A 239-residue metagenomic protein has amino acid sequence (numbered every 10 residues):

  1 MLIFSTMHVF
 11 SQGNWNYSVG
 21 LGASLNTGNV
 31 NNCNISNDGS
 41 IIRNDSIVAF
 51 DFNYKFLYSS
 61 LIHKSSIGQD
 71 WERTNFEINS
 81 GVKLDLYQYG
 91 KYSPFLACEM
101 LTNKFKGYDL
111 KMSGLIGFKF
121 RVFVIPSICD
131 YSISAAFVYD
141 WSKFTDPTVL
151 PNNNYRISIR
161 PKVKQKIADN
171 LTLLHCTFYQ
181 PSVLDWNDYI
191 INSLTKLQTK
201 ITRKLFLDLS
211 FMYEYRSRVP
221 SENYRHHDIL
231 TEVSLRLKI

Functional and structural regions predicted by a protein language model:
Q12-D51: Short glycine/proline- and aromatic-enriched beta-strand/turn motifs that initiate or cap beta-hairpins
W15, N31-I35, T74-I78, Y108-G114 (+4 more regions): Residues that define the transmembrane beta-barrel architecture of outer-membrane proteins
W15, S46-F52, K91-P94, I125-C129 (+3 more regions): Repeated loop/turn-to-beta-strand initiation elements of outer-membrane beta-barrel proteins
V19, N37-G39, S80-V82, I116 (+4 more regions): Membrane-embedded beta-strands of outer-membrane beta-barrel proteins, especially the hydrophobic/small aromatic
V19-L25, F52-S60, L96-M100, I116 (+4 more regions): Transmembrane beta-barrel strands of outer-membrane/channel proteins
I41-R43, L84-L86, F120-V122, Y139 (+3 more regions): Residue-level signature of outer-membrane beta-barrel architecture
L115, K200, S210, H227-I239: Outer-membrane beta-barrel "beta-signal"
I128-F206, M212-E214: Outer-membrane beta-barrel transmembrane domain signature
